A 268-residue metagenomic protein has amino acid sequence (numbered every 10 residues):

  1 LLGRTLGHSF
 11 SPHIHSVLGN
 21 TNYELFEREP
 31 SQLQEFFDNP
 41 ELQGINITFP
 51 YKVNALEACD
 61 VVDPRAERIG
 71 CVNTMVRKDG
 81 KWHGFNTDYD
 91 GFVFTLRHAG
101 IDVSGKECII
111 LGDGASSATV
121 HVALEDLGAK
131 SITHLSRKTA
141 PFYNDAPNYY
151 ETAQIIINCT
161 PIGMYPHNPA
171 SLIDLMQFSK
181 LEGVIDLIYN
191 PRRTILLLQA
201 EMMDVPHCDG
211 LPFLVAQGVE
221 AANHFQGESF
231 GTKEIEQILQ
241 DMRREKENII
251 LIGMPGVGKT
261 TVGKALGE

Functional and structural regions predicted by a protein language model:
L1-A99, P191-R193, M203-P206, P212-V215: Phosphate/diphosphate ligand-binding glycine-rich loop within oxidoreductases
G3, G84-Y89, L96-R97, G105-A129 (+1 more regions): Glycine-rich adenosine-cofactor-binding loop
D126-S131, M202-P206: Conserved S-adenosyl-L-methionine
L127-Y143: NAD(P)-binding Rossmann-fold cofactor-contacting core
P141-C208: Rossmann-like adenosine-cofactor binding region
L187-E247: Adenosine-phosphate binding glycine-rich loop
K259: Conserved lysine of the Walker
V262: Hydrophobic positions on the alpha1 helix immediately C-terminal to the Walker A/P-loop
